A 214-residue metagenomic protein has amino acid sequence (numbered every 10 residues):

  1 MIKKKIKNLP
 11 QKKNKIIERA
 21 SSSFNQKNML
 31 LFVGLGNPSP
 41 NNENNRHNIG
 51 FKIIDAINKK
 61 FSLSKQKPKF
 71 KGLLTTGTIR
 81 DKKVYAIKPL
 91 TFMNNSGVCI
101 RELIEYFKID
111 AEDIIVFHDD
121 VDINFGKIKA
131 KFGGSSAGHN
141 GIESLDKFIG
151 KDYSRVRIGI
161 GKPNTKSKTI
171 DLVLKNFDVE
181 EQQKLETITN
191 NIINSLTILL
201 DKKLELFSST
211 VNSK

Functional and structural regions predicted by a protein language model:
I2-G133, E143, K147-S154, N164-K168 (+1 more regions): Nucleotide and nucleotide-moiety/phosphate-recognizing core
K129-S135, V173-F177: Short glycine-enriched, charge-decorated loop/helix-capping segments at active-site entrances that position
G138-G141: Hydrophobic alpha-helical segments within soluble ligand-binding/sensing domains
K166-E186: Short, electropositive alpha-helical surface patch
